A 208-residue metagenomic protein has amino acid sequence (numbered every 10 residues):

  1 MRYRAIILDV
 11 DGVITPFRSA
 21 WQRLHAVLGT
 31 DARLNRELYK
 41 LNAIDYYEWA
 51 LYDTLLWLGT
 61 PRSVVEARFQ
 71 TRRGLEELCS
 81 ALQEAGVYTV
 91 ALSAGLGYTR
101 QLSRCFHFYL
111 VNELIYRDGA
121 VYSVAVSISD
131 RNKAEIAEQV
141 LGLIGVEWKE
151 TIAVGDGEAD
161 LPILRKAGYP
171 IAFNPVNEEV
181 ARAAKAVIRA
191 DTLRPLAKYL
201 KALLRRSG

Functional and structural regions predicted by a protein language model:
M1-L51: Active-site neighborhood of HAD-like aspartate-dependent phosphohydrolases
V13, G97, A159: Conserved Rossmann-like nucleotide-cofactor binding loop
Y52-Q70, Y122-I128: Glycine-rich phosphate-binding "P-loop"
V64-G97: Short, acidic loop-to-helix structural element flanking the phosphoryl-transfer center in phosphate-processing enzymes
E76-G86, K133-A134, E138-G145, R165: Surface-exposed amphipathic alpha-helices with a cationic face
T89-A94, L102, E150-D191: Acidic, Mg2+-coordinating phosphoryl-transfer loop and its flanking beta/alpha structural elements, shared across
Y98-T151, L161, A183: Substrate-recognition "cap/lid" segment bordering the active-site pocket of phosphatases
V111-R117, P175-E179, T192-P195: Short, acidic/turn-prone active-site loops that include or flank metal/cofactor- and phosphate-binding residues
